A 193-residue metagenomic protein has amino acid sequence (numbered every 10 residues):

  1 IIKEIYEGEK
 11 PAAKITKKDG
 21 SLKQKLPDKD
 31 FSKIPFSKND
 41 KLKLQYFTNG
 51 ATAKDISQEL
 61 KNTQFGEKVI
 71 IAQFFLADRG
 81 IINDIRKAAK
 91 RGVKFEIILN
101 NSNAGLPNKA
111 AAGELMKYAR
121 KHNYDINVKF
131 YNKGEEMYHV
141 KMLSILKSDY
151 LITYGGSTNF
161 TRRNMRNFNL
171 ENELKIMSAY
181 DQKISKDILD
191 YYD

Functional and structural regions predicted by a protein language model:
I1, K54, T63-K68, F75-D193: PLD/PLD-like phosphodiesterase catalytic module centered on the HKD motif
I2-D55: Active-site cores of enzymes that catalyze phosphoryl transfer or operate on phosphate-rich substrates
K43, I71-A72: Short, contiguous strand/loop micro-motifs
